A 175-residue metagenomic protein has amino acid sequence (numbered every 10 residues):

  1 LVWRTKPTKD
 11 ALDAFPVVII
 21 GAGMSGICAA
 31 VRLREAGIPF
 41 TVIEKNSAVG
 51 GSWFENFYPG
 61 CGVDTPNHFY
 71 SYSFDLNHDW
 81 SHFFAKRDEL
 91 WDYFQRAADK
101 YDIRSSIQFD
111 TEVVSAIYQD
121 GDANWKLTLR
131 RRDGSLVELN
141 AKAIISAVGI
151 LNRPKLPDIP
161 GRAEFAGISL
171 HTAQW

Functional and structural regions predicted by a protein language model:
L1-T5, S71-S81, E89-L90, V148-W175: Glycine-rich dinucleotide-binding loop and its adjacent helix/turn
K9-L12, E138: Short, flexible hinge/linker loops that cap or flank conserved catalytic cores
L12-V42: N-terminal Rossmann-like FAD-binding beta1-loop-alpha1 element of flavoenzymes
A14-F15, N140-A141, G167: Active-site acidic short loop of glycosyltransferases
A30-R32, F54-E55, L156-P160: Short amphipathic alpha-helical segments
R34-P59: Glycine-rich FAD pyrophosphate-binding loop
F54-R96: Glycine-rich active-site loop/strand segments that organize a redox cofactor
H82-N152: Feature captures the FAD/FMN-dependent oxidoreductase FAD-binding
